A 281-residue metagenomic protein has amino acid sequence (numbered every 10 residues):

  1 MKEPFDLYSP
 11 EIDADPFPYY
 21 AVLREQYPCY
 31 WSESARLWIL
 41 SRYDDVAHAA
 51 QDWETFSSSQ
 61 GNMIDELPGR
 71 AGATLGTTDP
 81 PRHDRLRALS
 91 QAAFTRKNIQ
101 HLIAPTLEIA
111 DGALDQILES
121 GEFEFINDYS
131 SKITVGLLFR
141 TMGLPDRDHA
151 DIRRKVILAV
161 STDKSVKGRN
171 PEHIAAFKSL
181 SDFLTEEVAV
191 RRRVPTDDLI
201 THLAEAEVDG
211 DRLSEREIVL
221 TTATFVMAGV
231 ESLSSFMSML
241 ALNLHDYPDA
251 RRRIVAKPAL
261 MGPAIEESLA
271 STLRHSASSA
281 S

Functional and structural regions predicted by a protein language model:
M1-S281: Cytochrome P450
